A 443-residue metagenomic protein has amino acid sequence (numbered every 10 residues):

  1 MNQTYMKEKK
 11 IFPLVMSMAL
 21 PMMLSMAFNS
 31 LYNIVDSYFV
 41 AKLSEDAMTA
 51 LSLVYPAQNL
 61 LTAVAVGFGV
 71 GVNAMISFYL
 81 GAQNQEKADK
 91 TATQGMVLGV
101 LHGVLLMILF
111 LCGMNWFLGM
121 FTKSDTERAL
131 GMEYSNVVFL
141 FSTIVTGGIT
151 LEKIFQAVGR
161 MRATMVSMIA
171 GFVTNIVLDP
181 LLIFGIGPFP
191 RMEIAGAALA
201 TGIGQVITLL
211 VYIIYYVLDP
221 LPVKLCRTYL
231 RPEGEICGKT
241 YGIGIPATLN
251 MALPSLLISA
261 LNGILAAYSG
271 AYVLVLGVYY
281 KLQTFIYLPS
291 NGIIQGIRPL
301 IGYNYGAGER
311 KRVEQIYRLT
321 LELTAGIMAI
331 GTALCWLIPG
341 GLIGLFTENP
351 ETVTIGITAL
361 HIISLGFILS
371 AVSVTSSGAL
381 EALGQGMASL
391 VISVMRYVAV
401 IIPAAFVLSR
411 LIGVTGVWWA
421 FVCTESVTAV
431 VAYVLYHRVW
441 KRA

Functional and structural regions predicted by a protein language model:
M1-A19, I76-T143, F189-I245, I301-G366 (+1 more regions): Short alpha-helical transmembrane segments in multi-pass integral membrane proteins
M6-Y38, K42-L43, N59-G71, M75 (+6 more regions): N-terminal transmembrane alpha-helices
S17-D36, V137, G171, G204-T208 (+4 more regions): Transmembrane helical elements of multi-pass membrane transporters/channels
A27, L31-T49, L118-D125, L181-M192 (+4 more regions): Helix-terminus/linker motif at the lipid-water interface of multi-pass membrane proteins
M48-I108, V145-T164, N262, V275-P339 (+1 more regions): Small-residue-rich hydrophobic transmembrane alpha-helices
L60-A63, N175-P180, L209-I213, F285-L288 (+3 more regions): Hydrophobic transmembrane alpha-helices of multi-pass small-molecule transporters
G69, N73, V138-Q156, T164-F172 (+5 more regions): Short runs within selected transmembrane alpha-helices of multi-pass transporters and secretion channels
F110, K153, D179, I183 (+7 more regions): Structural signal for membrane-spanning alpha-helices in multi-pass inner-membrane proteins, emphasizing helix cores
